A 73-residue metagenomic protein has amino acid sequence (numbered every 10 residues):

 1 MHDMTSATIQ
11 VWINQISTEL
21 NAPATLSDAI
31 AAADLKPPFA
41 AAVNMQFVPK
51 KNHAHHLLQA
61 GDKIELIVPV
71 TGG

Functional and structural regions predicted by a protein language model:
M1-G72: Ubiquitin-like/PB1-type beta-grasp interaction modules and other compact soluble beta-rich domains
